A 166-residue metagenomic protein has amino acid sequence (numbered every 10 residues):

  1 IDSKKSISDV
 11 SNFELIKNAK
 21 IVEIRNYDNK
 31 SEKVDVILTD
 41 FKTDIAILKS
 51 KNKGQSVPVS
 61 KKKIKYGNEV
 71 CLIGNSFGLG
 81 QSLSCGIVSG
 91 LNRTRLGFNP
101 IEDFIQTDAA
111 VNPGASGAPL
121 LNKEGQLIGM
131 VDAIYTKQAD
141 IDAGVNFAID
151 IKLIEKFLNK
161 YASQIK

Functional and structural regions predicted by a protein language model:
I1, S11-K17, S89-L91, P113 (+2 more regions): Short beta->alpha transition motifs characteristic of CBS
I1-G74, G78-Q81, A162-I165: Conserved active-site neighborhood of the chymotrypsin/trypsin-like protease fold
D2, D28, L38-D40, N92 (+2 more regions): A generic structural motif
S11, V34, L48, G67 (+7 more regions): Terminal peptide-recognition signature
A19-V22, V34, L72, S76 (+2 more regions): C-terminal cap/linker of serine protease catalytic domains
K20, A115-A118: Short loop/turn microsegments at loop-to-beta-strand junctions
I37-T39, D108-N112: Short Gly/Pro-enriched turn/cap motifs at secondary-structure boundaries
S56-E102, N112-A115, I134-D142: Flexible, gly/ser-rich surface segments that form the specificity/activation loops bordering the active-site cleft
